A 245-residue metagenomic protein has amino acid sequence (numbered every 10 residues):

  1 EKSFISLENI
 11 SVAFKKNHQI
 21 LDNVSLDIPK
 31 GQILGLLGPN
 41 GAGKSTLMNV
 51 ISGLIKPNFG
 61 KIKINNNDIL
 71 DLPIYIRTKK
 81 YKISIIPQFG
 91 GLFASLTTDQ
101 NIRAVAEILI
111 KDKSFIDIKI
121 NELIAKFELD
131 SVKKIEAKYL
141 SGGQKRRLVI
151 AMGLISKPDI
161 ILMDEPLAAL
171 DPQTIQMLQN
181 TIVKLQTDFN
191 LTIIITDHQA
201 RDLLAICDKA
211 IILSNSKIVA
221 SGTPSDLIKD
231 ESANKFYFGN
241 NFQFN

Functional and structural regions predicted by a protein language model:
L37-P39: The feature captures the beta-strand-to-loop junction immediately N-terminal to the Walker
S52: Helix-to-loop junction immediately C-terminal to a conserved catalytic motif
I69-S84, F89, L227-E231: ABC ATPase NBD coupling module
R103, S114-V132, V183: Conserved ABC ATPase "signature" region
E136-L140: Conserved ABC ATPase signature
I161-E165: Catalytic Walker B motif of ABC-type/P-loop ATPase nucleotide-binding domains
